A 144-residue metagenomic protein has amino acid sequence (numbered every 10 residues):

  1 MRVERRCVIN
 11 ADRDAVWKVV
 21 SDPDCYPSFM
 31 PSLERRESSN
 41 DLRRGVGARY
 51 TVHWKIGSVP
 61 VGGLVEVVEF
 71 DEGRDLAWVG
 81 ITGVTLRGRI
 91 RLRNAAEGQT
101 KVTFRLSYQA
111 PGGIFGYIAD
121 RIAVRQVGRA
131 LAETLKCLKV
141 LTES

Functional and structural regions predicted by a protein language model:
M1-L42: Hydrophobic ligand-binding cavity/cleft-lining segments
E4, E37-S38, K55, A119-I122: Conserved short-loop catalytic and cofactor-binding motifs
V8-D12, H53-G57, R93-A95, R105-Q109: Solvent-exposed residues in well-ordered beta-strands and their adjoining turns, especially edge/terminal strands
D14-W17, A132, K136: Amphipathic alpha-helical segments that line or abut small-molecule/effector binding pockets and mediate allosteric
E37-R87, E97-Q99, E133-S144: Glycine-rich portal/gate segments that line the openings of hydrophobic small-molecule binding cavities
G80-E133: Beta-strand/loop substructures that line and gate deep hydrophobic ligand-binding cavities in soluble
